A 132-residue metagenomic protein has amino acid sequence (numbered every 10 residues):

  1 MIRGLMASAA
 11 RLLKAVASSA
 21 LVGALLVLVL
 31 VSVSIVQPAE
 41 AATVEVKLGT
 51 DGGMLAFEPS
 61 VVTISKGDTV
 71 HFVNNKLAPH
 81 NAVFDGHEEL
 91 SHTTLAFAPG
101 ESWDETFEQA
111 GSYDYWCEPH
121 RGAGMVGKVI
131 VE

Functional and structural regions predicted by a protein language model:
I2-V16, L25-E132: Extracytoplasmic copper-binding redox domains, predominantly the cupredoxin/blue-copper superfamily
